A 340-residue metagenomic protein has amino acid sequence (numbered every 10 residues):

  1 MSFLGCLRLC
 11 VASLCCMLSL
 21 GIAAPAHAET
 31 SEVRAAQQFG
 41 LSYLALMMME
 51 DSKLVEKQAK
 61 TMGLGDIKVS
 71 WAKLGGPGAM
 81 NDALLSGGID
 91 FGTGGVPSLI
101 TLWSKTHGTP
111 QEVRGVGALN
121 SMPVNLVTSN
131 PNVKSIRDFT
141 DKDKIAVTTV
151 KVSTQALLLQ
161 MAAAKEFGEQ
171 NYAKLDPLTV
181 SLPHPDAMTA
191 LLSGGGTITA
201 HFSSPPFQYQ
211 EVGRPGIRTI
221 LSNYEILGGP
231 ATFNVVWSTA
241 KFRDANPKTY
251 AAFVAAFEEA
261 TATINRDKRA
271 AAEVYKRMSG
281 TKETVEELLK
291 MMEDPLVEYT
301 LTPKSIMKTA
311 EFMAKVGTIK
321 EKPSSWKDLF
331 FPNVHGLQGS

Functional and structural regions predicted by a protein language model:
M1-C6: N-terminal secretory signal peptides that target proteins for export/translocation
R8-G21: Bacterial N-terminal signal peptides
I22-A28: Sec/Tat signal peptide C-region and signal peptidase I cleavage site
E29-Y172, P177-S181, G195, T199-P205 (+1 more regions): Short, glycine-/small- and polar/acidic-enriched structural segments that line small-molecule recognition paths
L74-G78, T93, T149-L157, P185 (+4 more regions): Soluble non-cytosolic domains of exported or imported proteins
D176, P185-K276: Pocket-lining segment of extracytoplasmic ligand-binding domains
D244-K320: Secondary-structure end/capping motifs
M313-S340: Conserved C-terminal helix/tail region of periplasmic/extracytoplasmic solute-binding proteins
